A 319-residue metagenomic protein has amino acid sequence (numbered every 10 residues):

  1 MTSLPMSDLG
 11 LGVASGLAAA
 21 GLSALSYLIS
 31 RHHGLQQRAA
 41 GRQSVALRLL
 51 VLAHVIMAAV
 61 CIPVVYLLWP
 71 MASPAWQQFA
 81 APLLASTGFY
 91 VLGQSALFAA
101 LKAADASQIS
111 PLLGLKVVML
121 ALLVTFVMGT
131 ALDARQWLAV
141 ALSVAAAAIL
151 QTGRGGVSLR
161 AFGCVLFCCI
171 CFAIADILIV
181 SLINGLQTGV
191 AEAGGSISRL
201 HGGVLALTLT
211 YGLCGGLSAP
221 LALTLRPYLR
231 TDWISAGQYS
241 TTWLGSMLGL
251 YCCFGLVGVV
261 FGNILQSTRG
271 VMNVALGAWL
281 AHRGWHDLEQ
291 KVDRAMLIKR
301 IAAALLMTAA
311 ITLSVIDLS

Functional and structural regions predicted by a protein language model:
M1, L122-T125, A134-T152, L276-A278 (+1 more regions): Hydrophobic transmembrane alpha-helices of multi-pass small-molecule transport proteins
M1-S44, G156-L205, A236-L250, I298-S319: Glycine-/small-residue-enriched transmembrane alpha-helix faces in small-molecule transporters and effluxers
S3-P5, M57-Q78, F126, A148-G156 (+5 more regions): Membrane-interface helix-cap regions at the ends of transmembrane helices in multi-pass membrane proteins
L11-A18, L52, I62-A96, L159-I170 (+2 more regions): Loop-to-transmembrane-helix transition segments
A18-L92, L142-A145, R199-P227, T268-H282 (+1 more regions): Transmembrane alpha-helices of multi-pass small-molecule transport proteins
H33, L49, A100, F126-L132 (+4 more regions): Hydrophobic/aromatic residues within transmembrane alpha-helices of multi-pass small-molecule transporters
A39-R48, S95-L112, A131, T188 (+3 more regions): Structural motif at transmembrane-helix junctions in multi-pass transporters
I56-V60, L112-F126, L138-L142, L213 (+5 more regions): Alpha-helical transmembrane segments of compact multi-pass small-molecule transporters, enriched in specific families
